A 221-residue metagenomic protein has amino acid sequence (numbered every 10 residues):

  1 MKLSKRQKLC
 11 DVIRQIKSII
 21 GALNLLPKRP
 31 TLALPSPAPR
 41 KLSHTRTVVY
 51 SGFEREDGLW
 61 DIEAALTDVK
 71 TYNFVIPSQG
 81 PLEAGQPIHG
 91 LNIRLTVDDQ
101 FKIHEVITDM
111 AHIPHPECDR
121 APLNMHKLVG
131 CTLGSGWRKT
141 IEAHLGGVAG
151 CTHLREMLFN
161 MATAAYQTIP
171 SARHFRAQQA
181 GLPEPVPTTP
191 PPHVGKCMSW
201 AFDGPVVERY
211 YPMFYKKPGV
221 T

Functional and structural regions predicted by a protein language model:
M1-T31: N-terminal amphipathic/basic-hydrophobic helices that include classical n-h-c signal peptides and signal-anchor
L34-D61, T67-I76: N-terminal intrinsically disordered, cationic/polar leader segments that include organellar targeting peptides
G52, L66-T221: Active-site- and interface-proximal helix/loop "cap" or "latch" segments in soluble metabolic and energy-transducing
